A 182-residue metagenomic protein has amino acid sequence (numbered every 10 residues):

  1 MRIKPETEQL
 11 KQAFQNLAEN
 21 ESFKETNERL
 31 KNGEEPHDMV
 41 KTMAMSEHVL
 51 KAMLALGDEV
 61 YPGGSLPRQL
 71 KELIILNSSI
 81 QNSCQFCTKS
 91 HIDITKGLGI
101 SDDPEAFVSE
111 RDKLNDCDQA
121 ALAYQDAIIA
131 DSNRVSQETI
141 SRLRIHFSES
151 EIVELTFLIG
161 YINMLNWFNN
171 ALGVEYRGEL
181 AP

Functional and structural regions predicted by a protein language model:
M1-S65, P182: Secretory/endomembrane lumenal or extracellular ectodomains immediately following the signal peptide
L30, H48-M53, S83-C87, I129-Q137: Short acidic alpha-helix initiation/capping motifs at coil-to-helix transition points, especially at protein N-termini
M43, G57, L73-S78, V108 (+2 more regions): Short alpha-helical scaffolding segments that buttress acidic/His motifs in well-ordered protein cores
G63-L73: Amphipathic alpha-helical hairpins
K71, S78-L98, D102: Conserved alpha-helical segments that form or flank metal/cofactor-binding pockets of metalloenzymes
D103-D116: Acidic/His metal-coordination segments adjacent to aromatic residues that form catalytic metal sites in metalloenzymes
C117-F157: Acidic/histidine-rich alpha-helical segments that form the ligand environment of transition-metal centers
E149-E175, L180-P182: Preference for long, well-ordered alpha-helical segments
